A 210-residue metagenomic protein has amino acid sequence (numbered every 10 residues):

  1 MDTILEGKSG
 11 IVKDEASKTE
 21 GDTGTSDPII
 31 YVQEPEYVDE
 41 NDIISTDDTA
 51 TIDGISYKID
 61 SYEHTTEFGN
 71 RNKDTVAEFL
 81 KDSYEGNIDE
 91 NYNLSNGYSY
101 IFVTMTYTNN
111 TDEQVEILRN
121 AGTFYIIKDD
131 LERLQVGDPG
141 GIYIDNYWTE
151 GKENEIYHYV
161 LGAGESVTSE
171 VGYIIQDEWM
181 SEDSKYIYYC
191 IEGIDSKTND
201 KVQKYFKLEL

Functional and structural regions predicted by a protein language model:
M1-L210: Conserved functional micro-motifs across diverse proteins
